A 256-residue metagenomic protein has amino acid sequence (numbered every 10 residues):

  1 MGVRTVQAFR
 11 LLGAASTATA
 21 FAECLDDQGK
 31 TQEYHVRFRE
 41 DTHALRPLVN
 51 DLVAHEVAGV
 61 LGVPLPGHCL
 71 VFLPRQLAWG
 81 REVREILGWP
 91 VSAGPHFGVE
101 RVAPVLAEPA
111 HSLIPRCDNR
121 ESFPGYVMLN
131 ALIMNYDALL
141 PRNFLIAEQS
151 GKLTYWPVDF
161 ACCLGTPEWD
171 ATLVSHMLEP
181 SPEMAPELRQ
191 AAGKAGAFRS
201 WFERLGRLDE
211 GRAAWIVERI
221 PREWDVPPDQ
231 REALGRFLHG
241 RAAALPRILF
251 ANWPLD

Functional and structural regions predicted by a protein language model:
M1-A110, L132-Y136, T172: Conserved ATP-binding subdomain of kinase catalytic cores across diverse folds
A15-T17, D118-L132, A191-S200: A short, terminal or domain-edge coil/loop segment
D27-E33, P104-L106, C117-N119, Q190-A192 (+1 more regions): Short amphipathic alpha-helical segments, especially helix-boundary/capping motifs
R46-P47, D118-S122, P227, L238: Aromatic-acidic/polar surface patches that form glycan- and anion
N50, E56-G59, G125, N130 (+2 more regions): A broad, structural surface signal
G67-L73, I114, L139-Q149, A251-D256: Short alpha-helical "patches" and their helix-cap loops
A107-W169: Conserved kinase catalytic-core segment
K152-D256: C-terminal catalytic region of ATP-dependent kinase domains
